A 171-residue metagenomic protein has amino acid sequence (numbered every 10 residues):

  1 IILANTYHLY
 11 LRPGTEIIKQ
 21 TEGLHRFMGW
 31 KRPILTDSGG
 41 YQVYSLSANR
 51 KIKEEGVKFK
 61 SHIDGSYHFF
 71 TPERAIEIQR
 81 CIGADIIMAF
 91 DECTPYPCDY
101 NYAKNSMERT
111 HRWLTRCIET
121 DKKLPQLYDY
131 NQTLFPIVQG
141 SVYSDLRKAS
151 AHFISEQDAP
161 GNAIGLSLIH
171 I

Functional and structural regions predicted by a protein language model:
I1-L127: Non-catalytic, usually N-terminal nucleic-acid engagement modules in DNA/RNA processing proteins
C81-I82, R109-L134, Q139-L166: Alpha/beta enzyme core
I169-I171: Conserved small/polar residues in nucleotide/adenosyl-binding loops
